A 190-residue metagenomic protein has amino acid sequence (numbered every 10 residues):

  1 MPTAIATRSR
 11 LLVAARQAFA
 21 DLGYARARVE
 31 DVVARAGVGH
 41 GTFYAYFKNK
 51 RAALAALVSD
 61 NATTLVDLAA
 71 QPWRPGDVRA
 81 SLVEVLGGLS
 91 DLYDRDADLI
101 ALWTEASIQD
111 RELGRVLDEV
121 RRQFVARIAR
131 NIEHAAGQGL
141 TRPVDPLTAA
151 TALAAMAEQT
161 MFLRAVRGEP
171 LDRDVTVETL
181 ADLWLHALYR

Functional and structural regions predicted by a protein language model:
M1-L22, R26-V38, K48, A52-A55: Basic, helix-initiating cap at the start of DNA-binding domains
A4, L12, L54, V58 (+6 more regions): Amphipathic, non-transmembrane alpha-helical scaffold segments
G41: Key DNA-contact positions within bacterial/archaeal DNA-binding proteins
F47, W103-Q109: Short helix-capping/turn signature of helix-turn-helix
A56, A70-R95, A149-L153, V177: Hydrophobic alpha-helical connector segments
T63-V66, L92-R95, R111-G137, L147-T151 (+1 more regions): Amphipathic alpha-helical packing segments from all-alpha helical-bundle domains
E105, G114, A136-D182: Hydrophobic/aromatic-rich alpha-helical bundle segments in the mid-to-C-terminal region
